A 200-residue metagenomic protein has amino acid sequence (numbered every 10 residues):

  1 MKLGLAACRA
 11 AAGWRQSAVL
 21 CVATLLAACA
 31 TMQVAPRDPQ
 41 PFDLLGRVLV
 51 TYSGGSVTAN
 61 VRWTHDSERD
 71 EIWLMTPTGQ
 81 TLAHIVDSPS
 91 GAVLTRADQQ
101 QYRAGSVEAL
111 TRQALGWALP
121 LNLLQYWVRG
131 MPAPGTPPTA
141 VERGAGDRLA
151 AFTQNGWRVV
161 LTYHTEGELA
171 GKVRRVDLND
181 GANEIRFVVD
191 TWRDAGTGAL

Functional and structural regions predicted by a protein language model:
L3-C21: Bacterial N-terminal signal peptides that target proteins for export
L25-A28: C-terminal motif of bacterial Sec signal peptides marking the signal peptidase cleavage site
A30-Q33: Bacterial signal peptide processing site
R37-D66, E71, H84, S88 (+1 more regions): Post-signal peptide N-terminal segment of mature Sec-exported envelope proteins
G54-S56, T78, A97-Q99, Q154-R158 (+1 more regions): Glycine-centered tight beta-turn/hairpin loop motif at sheet-sheet or coil-to-beta transitions
R69-P120: An acidic-aromatic
D98-W157: Flexible, processing/modification-adjacent segments and terminal tails in exported/periplasmic/extracellular proteins
A133-L200: Gly/Pro-enriched, hydrophobic low-complexity segments that function as extracytoplasmic propeptides/linkers
